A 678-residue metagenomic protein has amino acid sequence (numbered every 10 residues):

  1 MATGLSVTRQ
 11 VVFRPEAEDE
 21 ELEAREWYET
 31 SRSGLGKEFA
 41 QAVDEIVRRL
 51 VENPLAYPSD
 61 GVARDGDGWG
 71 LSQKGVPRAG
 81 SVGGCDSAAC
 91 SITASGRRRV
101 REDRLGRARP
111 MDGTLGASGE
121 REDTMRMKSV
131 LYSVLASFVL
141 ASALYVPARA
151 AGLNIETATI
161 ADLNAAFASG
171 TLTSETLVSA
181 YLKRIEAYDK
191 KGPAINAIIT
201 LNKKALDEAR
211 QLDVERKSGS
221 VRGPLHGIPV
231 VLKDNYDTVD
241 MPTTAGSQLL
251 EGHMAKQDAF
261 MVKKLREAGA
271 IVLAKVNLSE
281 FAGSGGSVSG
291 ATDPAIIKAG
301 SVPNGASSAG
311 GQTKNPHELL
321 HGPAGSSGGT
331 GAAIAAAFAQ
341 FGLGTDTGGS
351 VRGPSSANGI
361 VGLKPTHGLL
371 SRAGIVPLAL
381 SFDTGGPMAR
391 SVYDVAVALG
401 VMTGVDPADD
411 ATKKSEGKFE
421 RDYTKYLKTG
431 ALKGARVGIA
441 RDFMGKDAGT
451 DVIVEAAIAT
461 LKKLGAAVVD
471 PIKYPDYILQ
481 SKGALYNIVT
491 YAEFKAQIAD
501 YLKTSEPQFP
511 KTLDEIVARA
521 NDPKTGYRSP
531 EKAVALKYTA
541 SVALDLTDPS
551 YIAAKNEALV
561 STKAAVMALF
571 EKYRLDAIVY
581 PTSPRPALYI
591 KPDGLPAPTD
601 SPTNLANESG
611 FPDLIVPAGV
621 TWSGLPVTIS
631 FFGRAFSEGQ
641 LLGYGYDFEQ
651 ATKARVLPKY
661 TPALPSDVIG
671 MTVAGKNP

Functional and structural regions predicted by a protein language model:
M1-A40, G113-E120: Arg/Lys-rich, positively charged N-terminal/basic patches that mediate binding to nucleic acids
A2-V7, D67, S72-G119: Enriched for short, Lys/Arg-rich terminal
R149-G252, L278-G285, K414-S415, F419 (+5 more regions): Short, well-ordered alpha-helical
A150, E156, Y236, P242 (+2 more regions): Gly/Ser-rich, acidic/histidine-flanked active-site/gating loops
G170, G227, E267, A339 (+1 more regions): Glycine-rich, small-residue loops and helix-cap segments that act as flexible hinges at active-site edges
A187, A335-R441, E455-K462, K503-T504 (+1 more regions): Structural helix-boundary/capping segments
L225-G385, D410-K414, G438-A440, I578-L595: Short glycine/serine-rich loop/turn segments
H226-A245, K425-A440, V489-T562, M567 (+4 more regions): Short helix-loop capping/hinge segments that flank enzyme active sites or metal/cofactor-binding pockets
